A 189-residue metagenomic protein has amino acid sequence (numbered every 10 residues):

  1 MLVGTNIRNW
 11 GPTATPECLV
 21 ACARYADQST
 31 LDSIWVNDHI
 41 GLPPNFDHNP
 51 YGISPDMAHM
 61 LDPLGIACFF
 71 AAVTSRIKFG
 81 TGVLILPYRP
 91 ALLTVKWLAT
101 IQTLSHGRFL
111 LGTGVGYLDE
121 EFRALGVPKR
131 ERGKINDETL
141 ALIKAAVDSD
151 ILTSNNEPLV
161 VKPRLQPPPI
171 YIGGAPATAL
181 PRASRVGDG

Functional and structural regions predicted by a protein language model:
M1-G189: Active-site-adjacent structural elements that line small-molecule/cofactor binding pockets in enzymes
